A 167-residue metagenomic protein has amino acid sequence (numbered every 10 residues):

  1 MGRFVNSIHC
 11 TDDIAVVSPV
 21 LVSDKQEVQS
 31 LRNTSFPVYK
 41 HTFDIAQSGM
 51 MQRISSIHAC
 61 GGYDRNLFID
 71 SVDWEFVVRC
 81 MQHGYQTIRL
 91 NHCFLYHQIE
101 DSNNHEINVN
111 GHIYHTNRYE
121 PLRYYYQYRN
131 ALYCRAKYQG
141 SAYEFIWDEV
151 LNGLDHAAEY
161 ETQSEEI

Functional and structural regions predicted by a protein language model:
M1-L31: Conserved donor NDP-sugar-binding/catalytic core segment of glycosyltransferases
I14, A136-I167: Non-catalytic, C-terminal membrane-associated alpha-helical segments of glycosyltransferases
S35-Q52, Y119: A recurrent flexible, glycine/aromatic-enriched loop bordering the glycosyltransferase active site that acts as
T42, N110-Y125: A short acidic, glycine-rich active-site loop that binds or catalyzes chemistry on phosphate/adenosine moieties
I45-L67: Conserved nucleotide-sugar donor-binding catalytic segment
S56, N66-I99: A short, conserved alpha-helix in the catalytic core of glycosyltransferases
L90-H115: Active-site donor/metal-binding and catalytic loop motifs of nucleotide-sugar-dependent glycosylation enzymes
P121-K137: A conserved mid-domain beta-alpha-beta active-site/ligand-binding segment of alpha/beta enzyme cores
